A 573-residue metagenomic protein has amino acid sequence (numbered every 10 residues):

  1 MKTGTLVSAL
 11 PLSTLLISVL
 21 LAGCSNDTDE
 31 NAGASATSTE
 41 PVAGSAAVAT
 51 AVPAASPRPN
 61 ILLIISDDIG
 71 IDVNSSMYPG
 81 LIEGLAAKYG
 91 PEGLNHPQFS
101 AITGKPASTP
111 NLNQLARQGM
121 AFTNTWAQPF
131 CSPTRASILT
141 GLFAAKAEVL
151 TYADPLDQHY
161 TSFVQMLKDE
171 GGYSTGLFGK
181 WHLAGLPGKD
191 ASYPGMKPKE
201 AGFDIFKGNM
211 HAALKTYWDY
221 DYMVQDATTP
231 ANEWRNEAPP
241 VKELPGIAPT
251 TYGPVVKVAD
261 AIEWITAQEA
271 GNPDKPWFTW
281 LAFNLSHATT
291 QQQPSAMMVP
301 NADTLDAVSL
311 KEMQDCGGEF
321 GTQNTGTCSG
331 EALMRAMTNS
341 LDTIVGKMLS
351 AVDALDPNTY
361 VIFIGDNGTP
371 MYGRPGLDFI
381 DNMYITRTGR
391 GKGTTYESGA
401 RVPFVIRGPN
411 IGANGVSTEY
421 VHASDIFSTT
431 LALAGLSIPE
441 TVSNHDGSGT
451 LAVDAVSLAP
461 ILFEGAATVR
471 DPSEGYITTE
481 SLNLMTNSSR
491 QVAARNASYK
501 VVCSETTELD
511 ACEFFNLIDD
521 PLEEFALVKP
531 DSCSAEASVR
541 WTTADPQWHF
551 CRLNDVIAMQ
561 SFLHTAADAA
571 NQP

Functional and structural regions predicted by a protein language model:
M1-S13: Bacterial N-terminal signal peptides that target proteins for export
L16-S18: Generic short N-terminal amphipathic or hydrophobic helices
L21-G23: C-terminal motif of bacterial Sec signal peptides marking the signal peptidase cleavage site
T28-D29, A51-S504, D510, P521-A537 (+1 more regions): Formylglycine-dependent sulfatase
T28-S45: Short, low-complexity, disordered segments immediately C-terminal to signal peptides in bacterial exported proteins
Q572-P573: Short, solvent-exposed mixed-charge patches
